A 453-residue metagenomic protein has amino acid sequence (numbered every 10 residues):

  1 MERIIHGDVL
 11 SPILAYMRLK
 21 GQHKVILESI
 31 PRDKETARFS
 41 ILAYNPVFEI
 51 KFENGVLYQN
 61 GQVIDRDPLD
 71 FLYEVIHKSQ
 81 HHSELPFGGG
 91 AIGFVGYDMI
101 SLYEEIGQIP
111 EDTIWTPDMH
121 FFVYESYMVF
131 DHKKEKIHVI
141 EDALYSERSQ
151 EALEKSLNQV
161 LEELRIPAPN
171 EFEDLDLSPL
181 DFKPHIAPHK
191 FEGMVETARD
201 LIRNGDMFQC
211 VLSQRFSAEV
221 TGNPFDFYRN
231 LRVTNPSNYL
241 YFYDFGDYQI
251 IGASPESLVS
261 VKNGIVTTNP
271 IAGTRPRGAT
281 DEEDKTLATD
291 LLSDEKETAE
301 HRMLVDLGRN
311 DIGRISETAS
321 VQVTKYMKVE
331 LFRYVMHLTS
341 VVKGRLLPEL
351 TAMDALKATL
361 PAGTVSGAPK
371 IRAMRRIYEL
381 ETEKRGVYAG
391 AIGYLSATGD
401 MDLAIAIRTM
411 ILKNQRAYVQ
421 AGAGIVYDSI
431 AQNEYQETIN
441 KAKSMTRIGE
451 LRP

Functional and structural regions predicted by a protein language model:
M1-P453: Extended alpha-helical targeting/anchoring segments, especially N-terminal organellar/secretory targeting helices
